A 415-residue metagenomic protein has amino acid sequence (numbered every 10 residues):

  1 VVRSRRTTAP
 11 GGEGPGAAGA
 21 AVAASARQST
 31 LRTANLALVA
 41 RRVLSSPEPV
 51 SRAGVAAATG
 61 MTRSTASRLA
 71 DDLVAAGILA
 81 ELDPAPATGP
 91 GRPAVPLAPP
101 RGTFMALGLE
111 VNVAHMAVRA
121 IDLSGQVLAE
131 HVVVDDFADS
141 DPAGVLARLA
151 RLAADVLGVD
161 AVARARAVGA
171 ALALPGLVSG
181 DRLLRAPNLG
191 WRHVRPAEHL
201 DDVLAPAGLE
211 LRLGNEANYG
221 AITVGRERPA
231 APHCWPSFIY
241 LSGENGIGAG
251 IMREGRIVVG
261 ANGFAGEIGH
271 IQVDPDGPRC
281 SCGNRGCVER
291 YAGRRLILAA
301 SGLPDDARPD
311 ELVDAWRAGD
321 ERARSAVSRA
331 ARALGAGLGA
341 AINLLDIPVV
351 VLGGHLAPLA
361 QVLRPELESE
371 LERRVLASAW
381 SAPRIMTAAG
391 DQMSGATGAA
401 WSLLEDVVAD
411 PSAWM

Functional and structural regions predicted by a protein language model:
V1-V134, A138-R166, A205, P229-A231 (+2 more regions): ATP-binding/phosphotransfer module of carbohydrate and carboxylate kinases, centering on a glycine-rich
G108, R166-A173, L177-R295, L404-M415: Phosphate-binding/catalytic loop of phosphoryl-transfer enzymes
